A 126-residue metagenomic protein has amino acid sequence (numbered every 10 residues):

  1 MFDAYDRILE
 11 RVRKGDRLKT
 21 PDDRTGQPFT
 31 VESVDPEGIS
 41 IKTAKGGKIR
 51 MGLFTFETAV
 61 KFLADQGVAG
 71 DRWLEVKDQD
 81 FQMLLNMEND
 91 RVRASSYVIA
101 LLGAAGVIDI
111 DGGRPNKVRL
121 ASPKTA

Functional and structural regions predicted by a protein language model:
M1-A64: Long, low-complexity, charged/polar intrinsically disordered regions in eukaryotic proteins
Y5-D6, A94, G106, N116-R119: Long, charge-dense low-complexity segments
L53-A59, D65-E88: Short acidic, hydrophobic short linear motifs in intrinsically disordered regions
T58-Q66, A104-A105, G113-N116: A structural signal for long, well-ordered, hydrophobic/aromatic- and basic-residue-enriched core segments of folded
E75, Q82, L101-V107: Polybasic, proline/glycine-rich intrinsically disordered low-complexity segments
N86-N89, A121-P123: Long, low-complexity intrinsically disordered regions
M87-A104, I110: Short amphipathic alpha-helical interaction segments
G113-A126: Short, cationic-aromatic polyanion-contact patches
